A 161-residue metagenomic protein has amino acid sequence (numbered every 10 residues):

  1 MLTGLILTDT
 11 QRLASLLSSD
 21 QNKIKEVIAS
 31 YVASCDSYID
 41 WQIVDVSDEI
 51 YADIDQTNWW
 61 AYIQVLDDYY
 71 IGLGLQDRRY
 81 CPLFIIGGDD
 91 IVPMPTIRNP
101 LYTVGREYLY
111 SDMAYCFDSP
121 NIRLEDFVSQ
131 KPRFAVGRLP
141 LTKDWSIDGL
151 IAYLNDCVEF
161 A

Functional and structural regions predicted by a protein language model:
L2-K23, V27-Q42, I50-A161: Structured catalytic cores of large enzymes
